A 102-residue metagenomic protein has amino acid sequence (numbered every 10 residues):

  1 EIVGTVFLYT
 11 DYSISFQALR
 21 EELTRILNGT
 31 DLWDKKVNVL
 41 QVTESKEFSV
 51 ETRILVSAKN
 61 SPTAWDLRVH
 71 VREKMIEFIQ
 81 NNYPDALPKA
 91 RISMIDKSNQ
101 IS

Functional and structural regions predicted by a protein language model:
E1-T5: Small-residue transmembrane helix packing/gating motifs
F7-F16, R20, T24, W33-S102: Solvent-exposed, non-transmembrane regulatory segments of membrane-associated proteins
